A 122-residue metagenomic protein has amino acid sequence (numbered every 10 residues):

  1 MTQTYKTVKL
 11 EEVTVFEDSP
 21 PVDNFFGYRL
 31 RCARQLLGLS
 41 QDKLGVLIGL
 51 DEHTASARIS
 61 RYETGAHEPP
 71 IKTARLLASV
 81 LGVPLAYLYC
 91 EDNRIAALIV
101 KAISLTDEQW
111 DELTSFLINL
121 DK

Functional and structural regions predicted by a protein language model:
T2-L36: A short, Lys/Arg-rich alpha-helix, primarily the initiator
T2-Y5, A66, P70-Y87: DNA major-groove recognition helix of helix-turn-helix/homeodomain DNA-binding modules
R29, S40, L44, P70-T73 (+1 more regions): Residues that mark the N-terminal boundary/hinge immediately upstream of a DNA-recognition element
L37-R61, L76, V80: Short alpha-helical DNA-recognition segment
R61, Y89-E91: Phosphate-coordinating loops and pocket residues in cytosolic domains that bind phosphorylated ligands
N93-K122: Interfacial/linker helices and their anchor residues that mediate assembly or domain coupling
